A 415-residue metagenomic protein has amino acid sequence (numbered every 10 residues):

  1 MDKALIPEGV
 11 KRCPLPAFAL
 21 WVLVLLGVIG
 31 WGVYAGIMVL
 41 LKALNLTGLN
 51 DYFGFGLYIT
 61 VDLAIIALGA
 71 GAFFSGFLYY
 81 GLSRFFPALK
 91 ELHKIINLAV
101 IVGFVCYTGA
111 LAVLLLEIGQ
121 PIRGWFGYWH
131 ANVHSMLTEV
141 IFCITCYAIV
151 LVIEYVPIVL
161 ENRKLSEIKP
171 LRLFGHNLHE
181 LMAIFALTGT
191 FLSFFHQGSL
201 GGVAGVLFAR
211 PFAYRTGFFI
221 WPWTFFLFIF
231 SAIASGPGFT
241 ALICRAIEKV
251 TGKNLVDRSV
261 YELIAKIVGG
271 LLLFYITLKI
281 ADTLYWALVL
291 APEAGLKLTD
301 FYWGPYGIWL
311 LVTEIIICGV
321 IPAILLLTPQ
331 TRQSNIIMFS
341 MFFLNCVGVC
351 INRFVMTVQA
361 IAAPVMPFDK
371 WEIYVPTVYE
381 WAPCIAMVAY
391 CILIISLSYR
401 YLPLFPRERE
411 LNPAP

Functional and structural regions predicted by a protein language model:
M1-L78, I392, S396, R409 (+1 more regions): N-terminal signal-anchor module of multipass membrane proteins
G9-K11, L15-F18, V22-Y34, M38 (+7 more regions): Long, contiguous internal "core" modules enriched in hydrophobic/ aromatic residues
I37-D51, Y79-F86, L115-I122, I158-N162 (+5 more regions): Juxtamembrane/interface segments at transmembrane-helix termini
F53-I122, V140-C143: Membrane helical hairpin/interfacial module
L68-F73, I149-Y155, A234-G238, I392-S398: Hydrophobic alpha-helical membrane-embedded segments
Y107-Q120, T188-F194, L273, I351-V365: Hydrophobic alpha-helical transmembrane segments of integral membrane proteins
W125-F142, P364-V375: Functional transmembrane or membrane-interface alpha-helices that line membrane-embedded catalytic, ligand-binding
S334-P415: TerminUS-proximal long segments
